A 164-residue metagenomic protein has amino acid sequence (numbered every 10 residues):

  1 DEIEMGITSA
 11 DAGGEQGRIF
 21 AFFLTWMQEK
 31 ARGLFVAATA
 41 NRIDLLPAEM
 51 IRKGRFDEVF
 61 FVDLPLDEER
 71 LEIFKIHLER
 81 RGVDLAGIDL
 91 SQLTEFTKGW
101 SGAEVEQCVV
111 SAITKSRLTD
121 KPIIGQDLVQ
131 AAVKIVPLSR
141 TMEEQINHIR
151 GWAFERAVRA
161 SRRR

Functional and structural regions predicted by a protein language model:
D1-T94: Walker A/P-loop NTP-binding motif of AAA+ ATPase domains
S91-C108, L118-R164: C-terminal engagement/docking regions of AAA+ P-loop ATPases
